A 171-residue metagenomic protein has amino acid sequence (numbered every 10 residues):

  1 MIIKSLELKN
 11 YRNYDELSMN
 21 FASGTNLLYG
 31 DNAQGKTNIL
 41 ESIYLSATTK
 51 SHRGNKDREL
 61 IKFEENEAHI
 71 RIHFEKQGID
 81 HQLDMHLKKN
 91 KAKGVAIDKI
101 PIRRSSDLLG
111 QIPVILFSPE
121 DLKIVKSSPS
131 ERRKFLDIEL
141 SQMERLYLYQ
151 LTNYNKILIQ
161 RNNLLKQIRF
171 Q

Functional and structural regions predicted by a protein language model:
M1-L45: Pre-Walker A-like glycine/lysine-rich segment at the N-terminus of P-loop NTPase domains
R12, K36, R53, K93 (+2 more regions): Basic side chains
S23, Q34, N38, N55 (+4 more regions): Generic alpha-helix structural propensity
K36, L40-E41, D57, L136-D137: Alpha-helical structural signal
L45-T48, N163: Regular, well-ordered alpha-helical segments
A47-E131, L140-M143, Y147: Nucleotide-state sensing region of NTPase/ATPase domains
K123-Q171: An accessory alpha-helical subdomain
